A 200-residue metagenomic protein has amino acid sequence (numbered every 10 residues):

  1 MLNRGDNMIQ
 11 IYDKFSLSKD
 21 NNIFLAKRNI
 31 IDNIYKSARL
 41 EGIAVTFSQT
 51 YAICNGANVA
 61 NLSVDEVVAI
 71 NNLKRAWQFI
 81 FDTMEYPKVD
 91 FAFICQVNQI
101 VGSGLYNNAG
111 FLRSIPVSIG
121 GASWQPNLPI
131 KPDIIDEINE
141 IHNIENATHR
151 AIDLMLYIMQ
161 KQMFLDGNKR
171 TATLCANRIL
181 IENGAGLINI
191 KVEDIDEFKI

Functional and structural regions predicted by a protein language model:
M1-I200: FIC/Doc superfamily catalytic core
